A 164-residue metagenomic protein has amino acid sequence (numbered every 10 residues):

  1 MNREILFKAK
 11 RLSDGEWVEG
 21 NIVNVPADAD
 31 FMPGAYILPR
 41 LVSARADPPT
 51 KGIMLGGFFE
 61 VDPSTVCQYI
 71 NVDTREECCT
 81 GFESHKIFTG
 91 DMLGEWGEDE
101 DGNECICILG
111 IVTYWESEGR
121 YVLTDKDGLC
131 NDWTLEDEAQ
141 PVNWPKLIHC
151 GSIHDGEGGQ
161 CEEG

Functional and structural regions predicted by a protein language model:
M1-G164: Secondary-structure transition motif
